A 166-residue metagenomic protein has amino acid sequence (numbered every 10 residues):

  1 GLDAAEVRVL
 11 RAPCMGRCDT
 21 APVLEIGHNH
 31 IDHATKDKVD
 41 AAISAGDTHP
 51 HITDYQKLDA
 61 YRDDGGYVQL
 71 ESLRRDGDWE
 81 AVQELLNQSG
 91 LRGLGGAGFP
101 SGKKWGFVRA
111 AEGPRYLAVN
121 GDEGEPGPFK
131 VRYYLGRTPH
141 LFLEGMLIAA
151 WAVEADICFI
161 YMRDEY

Functional and structural regions predicted by a protein language model:
G1-Y166: Feature of Fe-S/electron-transfer and energy-metabolism proteins that preferentially highlights extended coupling
